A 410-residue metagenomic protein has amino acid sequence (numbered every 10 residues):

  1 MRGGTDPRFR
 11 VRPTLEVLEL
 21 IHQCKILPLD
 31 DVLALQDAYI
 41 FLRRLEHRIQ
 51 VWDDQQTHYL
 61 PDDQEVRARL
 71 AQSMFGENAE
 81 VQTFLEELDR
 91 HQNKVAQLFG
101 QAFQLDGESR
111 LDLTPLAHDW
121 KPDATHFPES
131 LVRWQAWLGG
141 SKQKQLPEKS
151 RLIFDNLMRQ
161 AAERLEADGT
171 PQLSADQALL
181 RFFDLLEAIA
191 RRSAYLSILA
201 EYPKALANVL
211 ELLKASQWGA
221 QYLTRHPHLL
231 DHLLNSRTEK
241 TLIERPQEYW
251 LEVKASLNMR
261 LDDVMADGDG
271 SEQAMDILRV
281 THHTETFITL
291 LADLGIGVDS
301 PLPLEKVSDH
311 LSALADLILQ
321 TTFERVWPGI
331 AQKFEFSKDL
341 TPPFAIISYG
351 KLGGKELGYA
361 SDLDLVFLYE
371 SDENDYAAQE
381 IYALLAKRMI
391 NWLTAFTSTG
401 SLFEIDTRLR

Functional and structural regions predicted by a protein language model:
M1-R410: Non-catalytic regulatory/linker segments of enzymes
